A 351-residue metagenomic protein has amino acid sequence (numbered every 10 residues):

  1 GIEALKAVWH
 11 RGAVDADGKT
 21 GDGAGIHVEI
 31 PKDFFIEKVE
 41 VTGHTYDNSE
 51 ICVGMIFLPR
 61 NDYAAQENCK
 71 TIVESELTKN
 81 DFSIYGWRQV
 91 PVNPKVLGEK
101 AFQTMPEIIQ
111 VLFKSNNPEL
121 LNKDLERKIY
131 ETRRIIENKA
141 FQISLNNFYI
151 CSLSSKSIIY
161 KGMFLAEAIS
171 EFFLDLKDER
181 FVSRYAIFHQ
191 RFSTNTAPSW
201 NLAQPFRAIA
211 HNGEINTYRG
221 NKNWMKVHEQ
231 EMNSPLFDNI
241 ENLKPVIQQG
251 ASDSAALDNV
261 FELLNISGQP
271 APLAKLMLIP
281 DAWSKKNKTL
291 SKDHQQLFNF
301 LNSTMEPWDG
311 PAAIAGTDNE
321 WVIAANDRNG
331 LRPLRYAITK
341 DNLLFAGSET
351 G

Functional and structural regions predicted by a protein language model:
G1-G351: Conserved short alpha-helical segments that host acidic/polar catalytic motifs at enzyme active sites
